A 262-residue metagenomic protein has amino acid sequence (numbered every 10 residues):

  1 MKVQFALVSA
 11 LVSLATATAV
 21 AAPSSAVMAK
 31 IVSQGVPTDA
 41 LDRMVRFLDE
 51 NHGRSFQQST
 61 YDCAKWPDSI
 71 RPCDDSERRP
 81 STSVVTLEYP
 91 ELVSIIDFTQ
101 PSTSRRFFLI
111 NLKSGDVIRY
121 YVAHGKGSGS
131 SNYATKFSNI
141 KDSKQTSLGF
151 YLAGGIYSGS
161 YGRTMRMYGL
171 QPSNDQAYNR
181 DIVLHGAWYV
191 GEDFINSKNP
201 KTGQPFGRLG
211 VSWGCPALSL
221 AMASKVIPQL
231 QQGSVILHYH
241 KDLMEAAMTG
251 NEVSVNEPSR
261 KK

Functional and structural regions predicted by a protein language model:
M1-Q4: Positively charged n-region of N-terminal signal peptides that target proteins for export
A6-A15: Bacterial N-terminal signal peptides
A21-W213, A221-Q229, S234, H238-K262: Cell wall/extracellular polymer interaction/catalysis modules
L218: A conserved hydrophobic position in a structured secondary element of the catalytic/binding core that shapes
